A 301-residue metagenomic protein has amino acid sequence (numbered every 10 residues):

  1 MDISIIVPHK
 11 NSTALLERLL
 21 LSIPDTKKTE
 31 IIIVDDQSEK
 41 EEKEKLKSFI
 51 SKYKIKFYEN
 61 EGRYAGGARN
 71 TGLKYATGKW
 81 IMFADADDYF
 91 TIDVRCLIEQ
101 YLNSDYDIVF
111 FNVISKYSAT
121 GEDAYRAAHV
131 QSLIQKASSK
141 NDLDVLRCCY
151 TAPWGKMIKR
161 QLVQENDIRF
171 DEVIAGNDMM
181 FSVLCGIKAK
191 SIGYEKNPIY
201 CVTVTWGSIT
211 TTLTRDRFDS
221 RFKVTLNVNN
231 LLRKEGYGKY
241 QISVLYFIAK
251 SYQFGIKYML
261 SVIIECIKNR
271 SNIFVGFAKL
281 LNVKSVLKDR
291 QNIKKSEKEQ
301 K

Functional and structural regions predicted by a protein language model:
D2-S4, S22, E30, M180: Cell-envelope/extracellular polymer assembly enzymes that use nucleotide-activated donors
P8-D25: Short, well-formed alpha-helical segments that are part of the catalytic scaffolds of diverse glycosyltransferases
T13, S22, D35-L46, G62 (+2 more regions): A conserved acidic beta->alpha catalytic loop
D25, S38-E41, S48-K52, Y106 (+2 more regions): Membrane-interface aromatic/basic loop that binds lipid-linked glycans or pyrophosphate carriers, typified by
N60-A76: Glycine-rich, basic loop-to-helix element that forms the pyrophosphate-binding segment of sugar-nucleotide handling
A65-N70, A86-I192, T203-D216: Donor-binding/catalytic cores of nucleotide-activated saccharide and glycerol-phosphate transferases/polymerases
I81: Short aromatic/hydrophobic "clamp" motif used to bind/position activated sugar donors
N197-W206, T211-Y240, Y258-K268: Catalytic core of nucleotide-sugar-dependent glycosyltransferases
